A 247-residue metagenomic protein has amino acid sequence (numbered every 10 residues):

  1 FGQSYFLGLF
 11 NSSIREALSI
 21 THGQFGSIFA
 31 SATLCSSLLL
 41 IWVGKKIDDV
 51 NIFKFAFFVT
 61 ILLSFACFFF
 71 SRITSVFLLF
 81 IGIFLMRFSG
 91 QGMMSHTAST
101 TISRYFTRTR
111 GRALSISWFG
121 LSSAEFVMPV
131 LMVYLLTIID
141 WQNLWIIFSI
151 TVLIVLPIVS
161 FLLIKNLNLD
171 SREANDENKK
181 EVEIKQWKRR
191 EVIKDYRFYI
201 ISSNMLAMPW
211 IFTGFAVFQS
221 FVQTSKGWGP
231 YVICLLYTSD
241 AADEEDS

Functional and structural regions predicted by a protein language model:
L7-G8, R197-L236: Extracytoplasmic gate region of multi-pass secondary transporters
A30-V43, S239: Central cavity-lining transmembrane alpha-helices of secondary-active solute carriers, predominantly the Major
L38-L63, C67-F70: Conserved MFS/SLC helix-loop-helix module at the cytosolic interface between two early adjacent transmembrane helices
L78-G92: Hydrophobic core of transmembrane alpha-helices in multi-pass small-molecule transporters, especially MFS/SLC-type
M93-F106: Intracellular juxtamembrane helix-capping segments at the cytosolic ends of symmetry-related transmembrane helices
L121-L167: Helix-loop-helix hairpin linking two adjacent transmembrane segments in secondary transporters
K165-Q186: Flexible cytoplasmic inter-helical loops of multi-pass small-molecule transporters
Y237, A241-S247: Single conserved hydrophobic/aromatic residue that forms the stacking wall/gate of nucleotide- or nucleobase-binding
